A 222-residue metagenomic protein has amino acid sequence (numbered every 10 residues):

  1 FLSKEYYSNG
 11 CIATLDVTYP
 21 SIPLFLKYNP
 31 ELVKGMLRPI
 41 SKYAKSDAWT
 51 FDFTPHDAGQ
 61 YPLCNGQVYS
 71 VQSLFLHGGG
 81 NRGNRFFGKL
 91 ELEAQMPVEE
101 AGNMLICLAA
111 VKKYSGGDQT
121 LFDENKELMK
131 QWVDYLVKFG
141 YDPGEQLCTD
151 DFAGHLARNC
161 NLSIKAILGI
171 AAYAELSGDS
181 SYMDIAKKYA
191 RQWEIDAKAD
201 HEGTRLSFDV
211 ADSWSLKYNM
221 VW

Functional and structural regions predicted by a protein language model:
F1-S3, A13, Y19, T50-T54 (+1 more regions): Catalytic cores of carbohydrate-active enzymes
G10-Y141, N159-Y173: Aromatic-rich carbohydrate-recognition surfaces in CAZymes
